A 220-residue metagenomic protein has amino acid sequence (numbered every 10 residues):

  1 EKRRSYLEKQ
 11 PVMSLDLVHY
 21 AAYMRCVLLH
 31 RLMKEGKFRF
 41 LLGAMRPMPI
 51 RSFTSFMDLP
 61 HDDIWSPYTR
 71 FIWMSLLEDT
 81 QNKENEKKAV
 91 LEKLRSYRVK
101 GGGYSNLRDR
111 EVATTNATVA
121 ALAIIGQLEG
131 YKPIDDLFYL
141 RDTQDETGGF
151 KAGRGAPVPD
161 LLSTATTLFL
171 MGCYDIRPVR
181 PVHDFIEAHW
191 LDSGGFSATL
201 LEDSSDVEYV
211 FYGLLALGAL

Functional and structural regions predicted by a protein language model:
E1, V12-G43, D58-K87, S105-K132 (+2 more regions): An alpha-helical repeat/solenoid feature that recognizes helix-turn-helix modules
R3-L7, L41, M45, P49 (+5 more regions): Buried hydrophobic core positions in alpha-solenoid tandem helical repeats
R51-T54, G101-G102, E146-G148: Flexible, solvent-exposed coil segments and beta strand-coil junctions, predominantly the extracellular/periplasmic
P67, L91-K100: A short mid-domain helix/strand-loop element embedded in enzyme catalytic domains that forms or borders the active-site
E92, S96, G130-Y131, F138 (+1 more regions): Tandem repeat domain/solenoid detector
K93, G102-G103, V119-L122, L137-L140 (+1 more regions): Conserved active-site beta-strand-loop modules that form the wall/rim of enzyme catalytic pockets and either contain
R98, I125-E129, Q144-T147, Y174-D175 (+1 more regions): Alpha-helix capping/termination and helix-coil
L137-L162, P181-L201: Non-catalytic carbohydrate-binding regions of carbohydrate-active enzymes
